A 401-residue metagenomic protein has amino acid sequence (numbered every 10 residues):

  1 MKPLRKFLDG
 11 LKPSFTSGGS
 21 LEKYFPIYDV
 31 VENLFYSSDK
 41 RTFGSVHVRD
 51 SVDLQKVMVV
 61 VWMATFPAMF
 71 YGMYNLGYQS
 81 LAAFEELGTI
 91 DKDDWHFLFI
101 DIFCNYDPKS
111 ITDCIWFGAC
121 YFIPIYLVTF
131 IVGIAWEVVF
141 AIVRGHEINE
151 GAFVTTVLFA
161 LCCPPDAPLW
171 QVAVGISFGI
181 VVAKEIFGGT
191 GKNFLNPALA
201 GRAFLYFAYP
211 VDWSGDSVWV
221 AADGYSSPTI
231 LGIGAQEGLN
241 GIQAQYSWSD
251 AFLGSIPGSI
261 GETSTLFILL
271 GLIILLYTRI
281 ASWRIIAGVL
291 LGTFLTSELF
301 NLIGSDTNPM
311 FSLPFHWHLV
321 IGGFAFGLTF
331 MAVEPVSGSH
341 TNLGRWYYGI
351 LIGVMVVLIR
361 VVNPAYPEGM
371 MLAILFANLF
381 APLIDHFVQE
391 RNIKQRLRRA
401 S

Functional and structural regions predicted by a protein language model:
M1-F122, Y126, A400: N-terminal signal-anchor module of multipass membrane proteins
I115-T129, D166-G175, A251-T265, F311-F324: Structural signature of hydrophobic alpha-helical transmembrane segments
I125-V139, T156, I176-K184: Central hydrophobic cores of alpha-helical transmembrane segments in multi-pass inner-membrane proteins across all
N149-V220: A generic, well-ordered mixed alpha/beta core segment in the N-terminal half of proteins
T155-P165, V182, L269-L275, F326-A332: Generic transmembrane alpha-helix motif of multi-pass integral membrane proteins
A173, F194-A198, H316-G322, R345 (+1 more regions): Loop-to-transmembrane alpha-helix initiation sites
G188-L269: Long hydrophobic alpha-helical segments that form multi-pass transmembrane helix bundles in integral membrane proteins
I286-N342: A beta-strand-loop signature enriched in Asp, Gly, Thr, and Trp that corresponds to the sialidase/neuraminidase Asp-box
